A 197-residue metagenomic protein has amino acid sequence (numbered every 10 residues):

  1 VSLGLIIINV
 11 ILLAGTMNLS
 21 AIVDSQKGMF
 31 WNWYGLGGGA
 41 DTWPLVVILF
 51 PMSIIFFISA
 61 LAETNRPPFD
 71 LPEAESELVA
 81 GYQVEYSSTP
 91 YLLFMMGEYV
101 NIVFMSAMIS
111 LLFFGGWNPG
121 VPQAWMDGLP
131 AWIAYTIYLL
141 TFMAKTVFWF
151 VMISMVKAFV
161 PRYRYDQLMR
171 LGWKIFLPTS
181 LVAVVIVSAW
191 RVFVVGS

Functional and structural regions predicted by a protein language model:
V1-S197: Selective transmembrane helix interface/packing segments
